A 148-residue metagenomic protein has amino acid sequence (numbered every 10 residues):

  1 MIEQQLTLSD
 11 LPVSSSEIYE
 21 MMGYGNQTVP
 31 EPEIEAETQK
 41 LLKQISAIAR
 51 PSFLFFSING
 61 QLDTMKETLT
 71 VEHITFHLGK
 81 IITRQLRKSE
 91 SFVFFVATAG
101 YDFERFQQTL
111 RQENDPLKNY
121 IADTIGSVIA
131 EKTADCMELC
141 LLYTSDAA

Functional and structural regions predicted by a protein language model:
M1-N119: Active-site helix-to-loop segments that bind/position phosphate- or nucleotide-bearing substrates and donors across
L117, I121-A134: Compact, glycine/acidic-enriched structural inserts
T133-L141: Acidic, metal/cofactor-coordinating or nucleic-acid-engaging core segments within structured domains
Y143-A148: Conserved small/polar residues in nucleotide/adenosyl-binding loops
